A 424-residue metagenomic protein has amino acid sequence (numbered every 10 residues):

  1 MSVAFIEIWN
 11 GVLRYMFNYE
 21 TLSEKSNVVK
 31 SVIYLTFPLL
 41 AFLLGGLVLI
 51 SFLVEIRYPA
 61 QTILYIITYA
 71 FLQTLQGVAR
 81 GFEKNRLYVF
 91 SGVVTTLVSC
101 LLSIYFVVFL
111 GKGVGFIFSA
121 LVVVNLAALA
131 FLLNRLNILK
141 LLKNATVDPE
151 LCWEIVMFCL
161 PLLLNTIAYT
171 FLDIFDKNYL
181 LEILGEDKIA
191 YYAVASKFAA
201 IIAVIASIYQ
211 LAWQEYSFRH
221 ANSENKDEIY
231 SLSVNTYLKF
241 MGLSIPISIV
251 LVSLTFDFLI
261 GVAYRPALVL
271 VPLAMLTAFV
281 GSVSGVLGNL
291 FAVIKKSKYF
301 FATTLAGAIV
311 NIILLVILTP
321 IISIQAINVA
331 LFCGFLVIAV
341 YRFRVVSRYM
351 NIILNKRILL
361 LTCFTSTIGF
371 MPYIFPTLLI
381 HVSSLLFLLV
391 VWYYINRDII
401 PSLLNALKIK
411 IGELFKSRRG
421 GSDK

Functional and structural regions predicted by a protein language model:
M1-F5, P161, D176-Y179, K188-A206 (+3 more regions): Alpha-helical transmembrane segments of polytopic membrane transporters and translocases
S2-A4, N10, K30-Q61, Y105 (+4 more regions): Alpha-helical transmembrane segments of multi-pass membrane transport and lipid-handling proteins
A4-T21, A199-N235, G288-V293: Helix-loop junctions and terminal segments of transmembrane helices in multi-pass membrane transport/translocation
Y15, T21, A70-G92, M275-A306 (+1 more regions): Membrane-interface junctions at transmembrane-helix termini in multi-pass inner-membrane proteins
Y34-I167, I174: Hydrophobic transmembrane helix module of multi-pass membrane transport proteins
F90-I138, L305-I313, I324-V345, H381-W392: Hydrophobic alpha-helical transmembrane segments
Y105, I167-I201, A212-R219, L254-A263: Helix-terminus/linker motif at the lipid-water interface of multi-pass membrane proteins
I352, M371-K424: Membrane-proximal transmembrane or re-entrant/amphipathic helices at the cytosolic face
